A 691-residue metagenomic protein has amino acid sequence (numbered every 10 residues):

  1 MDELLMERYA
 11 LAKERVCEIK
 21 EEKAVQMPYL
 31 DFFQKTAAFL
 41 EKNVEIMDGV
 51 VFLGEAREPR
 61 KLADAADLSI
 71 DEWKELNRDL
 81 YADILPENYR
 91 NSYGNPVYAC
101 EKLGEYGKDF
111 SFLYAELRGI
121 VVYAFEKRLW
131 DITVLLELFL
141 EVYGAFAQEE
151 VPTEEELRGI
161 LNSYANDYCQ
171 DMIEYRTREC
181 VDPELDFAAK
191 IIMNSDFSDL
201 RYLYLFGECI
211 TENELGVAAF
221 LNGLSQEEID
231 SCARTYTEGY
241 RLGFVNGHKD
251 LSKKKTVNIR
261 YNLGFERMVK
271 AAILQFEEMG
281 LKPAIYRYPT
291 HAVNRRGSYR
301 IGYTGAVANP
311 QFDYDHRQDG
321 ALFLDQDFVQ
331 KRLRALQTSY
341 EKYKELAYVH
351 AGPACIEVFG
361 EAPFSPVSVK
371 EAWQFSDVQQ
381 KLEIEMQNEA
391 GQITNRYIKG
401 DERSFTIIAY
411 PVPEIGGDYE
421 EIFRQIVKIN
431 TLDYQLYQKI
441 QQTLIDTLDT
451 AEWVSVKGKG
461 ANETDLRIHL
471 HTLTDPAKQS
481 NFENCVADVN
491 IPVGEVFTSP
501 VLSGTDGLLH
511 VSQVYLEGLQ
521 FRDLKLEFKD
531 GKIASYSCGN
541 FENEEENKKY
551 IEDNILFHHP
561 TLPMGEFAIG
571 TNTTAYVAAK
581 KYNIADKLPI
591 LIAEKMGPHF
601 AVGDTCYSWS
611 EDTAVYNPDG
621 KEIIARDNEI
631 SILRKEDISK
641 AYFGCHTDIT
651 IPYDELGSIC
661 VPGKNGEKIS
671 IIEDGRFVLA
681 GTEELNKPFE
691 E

Functional and structural regions predicted by a protein language model:
M1-S503, E673-E691: Active-site bordering "gate/hinge" segments that shape substrate access to catalytic or cofactor-binding pockets
R260, Y286, I408, K457-K459 (+6 more regions): Generic beta-strand/beta-sheet core signal
G264, E361-P363, V412, A461-E463 (+8 more regions): Short, glycine-/Ser/Thr-/acidic-enriched flexible segments
G391-Q392, I440-T443, V493-V496, L509-V514 (+3 more regions): Glycine-rich, charged/polar anion/phosphate-binding loops that engage phosphate groups from diverse ligands
S499-H558: Long, well-ordered mid-to-C-terminal structural blocks that present hydrophobic/aromatic surfaces
G504-D506, F521-D523, D530-I533, L562-E566 (+3 more regions): Active-site lining segments that contact anionic ligands and/or coordinate catalytic metals
S535-E611: Dual-mode signal for accessory low-complexity, basic/Gly-rich regions
D619-E691: Extended hydrophobic packing segments that form well-structured cores
